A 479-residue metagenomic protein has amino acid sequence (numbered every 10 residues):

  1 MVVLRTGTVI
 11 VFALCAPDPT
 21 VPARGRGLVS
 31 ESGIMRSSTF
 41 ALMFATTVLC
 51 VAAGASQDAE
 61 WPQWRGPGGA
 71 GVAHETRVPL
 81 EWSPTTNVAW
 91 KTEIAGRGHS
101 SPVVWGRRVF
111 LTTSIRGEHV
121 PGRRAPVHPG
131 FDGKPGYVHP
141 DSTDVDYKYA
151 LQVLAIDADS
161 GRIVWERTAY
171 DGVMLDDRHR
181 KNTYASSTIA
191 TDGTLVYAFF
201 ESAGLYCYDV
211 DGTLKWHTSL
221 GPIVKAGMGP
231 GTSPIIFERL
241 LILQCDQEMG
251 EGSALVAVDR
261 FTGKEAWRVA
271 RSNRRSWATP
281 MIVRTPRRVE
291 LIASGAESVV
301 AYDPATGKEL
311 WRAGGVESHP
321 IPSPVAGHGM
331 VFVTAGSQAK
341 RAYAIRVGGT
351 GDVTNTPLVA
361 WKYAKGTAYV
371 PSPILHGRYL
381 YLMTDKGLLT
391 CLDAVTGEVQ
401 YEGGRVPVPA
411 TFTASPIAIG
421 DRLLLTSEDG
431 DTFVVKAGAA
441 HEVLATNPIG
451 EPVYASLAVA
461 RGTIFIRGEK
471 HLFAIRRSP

Functional and structural regions predicted by a protein language model:
V2-I10: Extreme N-terminal basic, low-complexity initiation segments that serve as generic localization/processing leaders
L4, D18, S32-M43: Bacterial N-terminal signal peptides that target proteins for export
A13-A16: Short hydrophobic alpha-helical segments enriched in small aliphatic residues
R24-I34: Short, Lys/Arg-enriched N-terminal segments with co-localized hydrophobic residues within the first ~10-30 amino acids
A41-V51: Bacterial N-terminal signal peptides
G54-P479: Noncatalytic, solvent-exposed loop/strand surfaces of beta-propeller-type extracellular/periplasmic domains
